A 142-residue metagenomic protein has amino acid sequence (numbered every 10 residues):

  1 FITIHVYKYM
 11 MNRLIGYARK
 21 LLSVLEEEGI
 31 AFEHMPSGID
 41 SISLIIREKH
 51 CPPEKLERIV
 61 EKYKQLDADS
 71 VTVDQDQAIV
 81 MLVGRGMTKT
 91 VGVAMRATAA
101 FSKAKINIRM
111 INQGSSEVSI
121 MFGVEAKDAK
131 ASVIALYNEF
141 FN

Functional and structural regions predicted by a protein language model:
F1-N142: A conserved regulatory-domain signal marking ACT and ACT-like small-molecule sensing domains and adjacent regulatory
